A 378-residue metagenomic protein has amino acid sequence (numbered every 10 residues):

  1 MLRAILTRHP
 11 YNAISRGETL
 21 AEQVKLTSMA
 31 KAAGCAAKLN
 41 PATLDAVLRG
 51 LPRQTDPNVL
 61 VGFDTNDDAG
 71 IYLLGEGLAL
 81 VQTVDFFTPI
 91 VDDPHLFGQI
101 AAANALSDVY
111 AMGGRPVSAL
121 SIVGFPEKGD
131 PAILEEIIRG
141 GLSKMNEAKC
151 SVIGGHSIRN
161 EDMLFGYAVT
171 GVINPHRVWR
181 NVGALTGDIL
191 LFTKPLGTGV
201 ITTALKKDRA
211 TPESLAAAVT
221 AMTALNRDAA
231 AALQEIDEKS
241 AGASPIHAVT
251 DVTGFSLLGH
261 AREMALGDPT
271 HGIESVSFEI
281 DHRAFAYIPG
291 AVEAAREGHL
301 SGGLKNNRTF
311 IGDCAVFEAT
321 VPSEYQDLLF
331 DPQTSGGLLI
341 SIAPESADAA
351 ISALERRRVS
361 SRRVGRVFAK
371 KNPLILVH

Functional and structural regions predicted by a protein language model:
L2-A4: Extreme N-terminal basic, low-complexity initiation segments that serve as generic localization/processing leaders
L6, Y11-H378: Helix-biased detector of long, well-ordered alpha-helical tracts
